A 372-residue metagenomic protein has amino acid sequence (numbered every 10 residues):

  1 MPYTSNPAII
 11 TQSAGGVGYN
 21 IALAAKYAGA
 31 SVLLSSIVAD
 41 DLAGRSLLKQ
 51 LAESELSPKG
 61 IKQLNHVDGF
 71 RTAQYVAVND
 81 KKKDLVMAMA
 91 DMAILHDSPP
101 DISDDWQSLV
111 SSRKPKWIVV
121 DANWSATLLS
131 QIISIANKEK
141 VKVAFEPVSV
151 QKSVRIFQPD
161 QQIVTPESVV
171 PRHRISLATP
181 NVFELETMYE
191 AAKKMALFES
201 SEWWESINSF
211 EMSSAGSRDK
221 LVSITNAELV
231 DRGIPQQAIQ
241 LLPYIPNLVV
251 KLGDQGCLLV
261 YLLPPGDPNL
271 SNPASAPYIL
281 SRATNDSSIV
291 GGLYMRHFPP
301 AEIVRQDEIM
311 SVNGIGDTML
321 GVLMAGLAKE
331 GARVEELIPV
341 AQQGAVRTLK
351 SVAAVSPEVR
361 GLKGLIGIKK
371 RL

Functional and structural regions predicted by a protein language model:
M1-S35, A39-E53, Y75, M87 (+4 more regions): Glycine-rich phosphate/adenosyl-contacting loop at the front of the ribokinase-like
K26, N137, A328: Gly/Ala-rich phosphate-binding loop of Rossmann-like dinucleotide-binding domains, activating on the conserved
I37, H66-F70, Y75-A122: Conserved phosphate-binding/catalytic loop of the ribokinase/pfkB sugar-kinase fold
Q50-G69: A glycine-rich helix N-cap at a beta->alpha junction
S54-P58, I156-E190, I279, A283-Y294: Structural recognition of alpha->loop->beta junctions
A136-P147: Short beta-strand/loop segments at the ligand-binding rim of alpha/beta enzyme cores
K152, E190-L372: Conserved phosphate-binding/catalytic region of the ribokinase-like
